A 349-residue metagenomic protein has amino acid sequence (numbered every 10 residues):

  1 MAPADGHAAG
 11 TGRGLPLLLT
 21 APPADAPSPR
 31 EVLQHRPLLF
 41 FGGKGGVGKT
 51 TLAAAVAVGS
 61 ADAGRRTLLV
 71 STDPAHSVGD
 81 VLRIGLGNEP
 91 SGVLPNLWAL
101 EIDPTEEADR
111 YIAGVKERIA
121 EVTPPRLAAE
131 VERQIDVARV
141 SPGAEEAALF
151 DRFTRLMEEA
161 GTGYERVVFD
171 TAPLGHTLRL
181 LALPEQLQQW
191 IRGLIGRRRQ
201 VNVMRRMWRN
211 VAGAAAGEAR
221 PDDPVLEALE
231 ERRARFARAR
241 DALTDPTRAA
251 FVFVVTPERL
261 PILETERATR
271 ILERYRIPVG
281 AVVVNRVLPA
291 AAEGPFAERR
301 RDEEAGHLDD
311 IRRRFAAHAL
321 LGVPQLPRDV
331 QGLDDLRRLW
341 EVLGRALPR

Functional and structural regions predicted by a protein language model:
M1-L33, G85, R205, F236-R349: C-terminal lobe/tail of nucleotide-utilizing enzymes
R13-L39, V47, L52-E230: Nucleotide-state-sensitive switch-loop elements of NTP-binding domains
F40-F41, Y111, Y164, F251 (+2 more regions): Aromatic side chains
K44: P-loop (Walker A) phosphate-binding loop of NTP-binding proteins
A144-A147, E230-R233, R259, R301-D302: Conserved phosphate-coordination/catalytic loops
